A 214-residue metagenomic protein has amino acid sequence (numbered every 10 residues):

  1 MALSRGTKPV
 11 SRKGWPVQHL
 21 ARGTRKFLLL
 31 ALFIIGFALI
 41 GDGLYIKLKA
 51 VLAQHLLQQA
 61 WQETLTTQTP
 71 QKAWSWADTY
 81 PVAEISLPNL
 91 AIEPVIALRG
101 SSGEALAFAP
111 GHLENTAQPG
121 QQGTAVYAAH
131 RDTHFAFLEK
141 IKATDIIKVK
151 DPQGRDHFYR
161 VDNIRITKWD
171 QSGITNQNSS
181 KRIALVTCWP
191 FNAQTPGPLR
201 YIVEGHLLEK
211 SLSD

Functional and structural regions predicted by a protein language model:
M1-R22: N-terminal Lys/Arg-rich, disordered targeting/topogenic segments
G23-D214: Solvent-exposed, non-transmembrane regions of membrane-associated and secreted proteins
